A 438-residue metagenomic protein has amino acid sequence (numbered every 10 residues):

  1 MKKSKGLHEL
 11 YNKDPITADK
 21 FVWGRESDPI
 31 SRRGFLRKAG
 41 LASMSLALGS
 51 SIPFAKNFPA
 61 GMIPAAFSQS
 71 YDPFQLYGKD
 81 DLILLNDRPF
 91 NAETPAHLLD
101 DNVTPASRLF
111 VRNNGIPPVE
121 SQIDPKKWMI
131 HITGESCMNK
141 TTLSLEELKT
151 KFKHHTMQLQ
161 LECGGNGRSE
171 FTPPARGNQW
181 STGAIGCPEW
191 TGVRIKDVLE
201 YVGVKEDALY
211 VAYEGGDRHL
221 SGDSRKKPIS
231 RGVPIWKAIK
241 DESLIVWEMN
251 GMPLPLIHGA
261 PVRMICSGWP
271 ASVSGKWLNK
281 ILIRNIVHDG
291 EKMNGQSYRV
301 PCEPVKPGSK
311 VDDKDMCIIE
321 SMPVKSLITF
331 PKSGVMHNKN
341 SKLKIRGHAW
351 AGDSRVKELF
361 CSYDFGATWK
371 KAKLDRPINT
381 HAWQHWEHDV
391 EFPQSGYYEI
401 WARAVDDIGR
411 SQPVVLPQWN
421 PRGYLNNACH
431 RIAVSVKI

Functional and structural regions predicted by a protein language model:
M1-G34, K56-F58: N-terminal secretory signal peptides
M1-K2, L41, I132, N139: Contiguous N-terminal and early-domain "leader" segments and peripheral loops that mark the onset or edge of a domain
G6-E9, A47, N57, D81 (+1 more regions): Acidic/proline-rich low-complexity IDRs
P15-K20, G24, G40-S43, D87-L98: N-terminal accessory segment at the very beginning of proteins
D28, G40-A42, A65: Intrinsic disorder/low-complexity segments
P29-I30, G34-F35, L109, I400: Short alpha-helical segments used as structural interaction elements across diverse proteins
G34-A60: N-terminal export signals
G61-I438: Structured, non-membrane catalytic/scaffold regions adjacent to prosthetic-group chemistry
